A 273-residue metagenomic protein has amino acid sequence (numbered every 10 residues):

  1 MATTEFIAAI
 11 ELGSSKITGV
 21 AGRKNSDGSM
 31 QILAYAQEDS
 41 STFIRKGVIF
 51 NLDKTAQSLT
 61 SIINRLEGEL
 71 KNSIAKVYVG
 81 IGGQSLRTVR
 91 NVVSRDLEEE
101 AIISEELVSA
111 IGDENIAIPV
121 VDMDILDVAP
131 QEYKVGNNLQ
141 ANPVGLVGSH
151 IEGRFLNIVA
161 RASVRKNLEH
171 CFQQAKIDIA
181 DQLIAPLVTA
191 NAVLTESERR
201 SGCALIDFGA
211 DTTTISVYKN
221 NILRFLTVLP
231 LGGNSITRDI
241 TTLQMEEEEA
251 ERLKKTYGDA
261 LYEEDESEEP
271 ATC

Functional and structural regions predicted by a protein language model:
M1-K16, V20-A204, I222-R224, G233 (+2 more regions): Nucleotide/phosphate-binding catalytic cleft detector across ATP-hydrolyzing and phosphate-transferring enzymes
S201-T242: Glycine-rich phosphate-binding loop of actin/hexokinase-like ATP-binding domains
